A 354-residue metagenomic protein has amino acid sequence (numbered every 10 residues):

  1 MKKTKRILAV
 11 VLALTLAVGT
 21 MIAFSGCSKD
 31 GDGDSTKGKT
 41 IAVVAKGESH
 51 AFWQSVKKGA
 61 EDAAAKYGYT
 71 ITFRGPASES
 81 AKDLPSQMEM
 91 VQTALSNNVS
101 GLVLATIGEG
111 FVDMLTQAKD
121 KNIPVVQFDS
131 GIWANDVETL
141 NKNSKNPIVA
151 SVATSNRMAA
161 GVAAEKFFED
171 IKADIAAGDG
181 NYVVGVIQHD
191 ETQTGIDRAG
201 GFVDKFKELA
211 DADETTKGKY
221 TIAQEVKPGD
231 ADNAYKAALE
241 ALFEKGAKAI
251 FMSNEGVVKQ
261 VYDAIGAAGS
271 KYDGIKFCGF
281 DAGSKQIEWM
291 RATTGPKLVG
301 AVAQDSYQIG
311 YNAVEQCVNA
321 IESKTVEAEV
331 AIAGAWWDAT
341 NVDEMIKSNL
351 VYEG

Functional and structural regions predicted by a protein language model:
M1-T40, A65-K66, T70, L95-S96 (+2 more regions): Short, low-complexity disordered leader/linker segments with a strong preference for bacterial N-terminal type II
T40-Y67, T72-M88, V99, A105-E109 (+3 more regions): Extracytoplasmic "Venus flytrap"
F52-Y67, A159-A163, T194-T215, Q260 (+1 more regions): Short, solvent-exposed amphipathic alpha-helices that sit in or adjacent to ligand/effector-binding or catalytic
A65-K82, V183, F206-D232: Short beta-strand elements in bilobed, periplasmic/extracellular small-molecule ligand-binding domains
Q87, V149-Y182, D232-Y235, V258 (+2 more regions): Hydrophobic alpha-helical segments within soluble ligand-binding/sensing domains
Q92, L104-K121, V125, F202 (+1 more regions): Hydrophobic alpha-helical
M114-M158, G283-G295: Flexible loop/hinge segments that line or gate small-molecule binding clefts
G180-H189, T194-G195, F206, D305-G354: Hinge/cleft segment of the Venus flytrap/periplasmic-binding protein
